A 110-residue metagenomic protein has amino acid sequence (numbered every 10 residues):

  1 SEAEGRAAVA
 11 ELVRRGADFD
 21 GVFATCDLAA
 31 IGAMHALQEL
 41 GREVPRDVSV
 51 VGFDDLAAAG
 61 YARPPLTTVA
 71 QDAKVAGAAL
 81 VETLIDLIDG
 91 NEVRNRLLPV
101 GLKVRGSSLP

Functional and structural regions predicted by a protein language model:
S1-E11: Active-site rim loops that border cofactor/substrate pockets in soluble metabolic enzymes
A10-P110: Flexible loop/turn connectors
